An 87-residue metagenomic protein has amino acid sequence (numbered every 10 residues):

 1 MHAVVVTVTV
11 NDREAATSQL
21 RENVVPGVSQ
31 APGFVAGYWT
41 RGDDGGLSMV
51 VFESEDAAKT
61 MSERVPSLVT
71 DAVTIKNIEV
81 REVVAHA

Functional and structural regions predicted by a protein language model:
M1-G46, E53-R64, T74-A87: Short S/T/G/P-rich N-terminal loop/turn motif that feeds into the first structured element of a domain
V65-V69: RNA recognition motif
